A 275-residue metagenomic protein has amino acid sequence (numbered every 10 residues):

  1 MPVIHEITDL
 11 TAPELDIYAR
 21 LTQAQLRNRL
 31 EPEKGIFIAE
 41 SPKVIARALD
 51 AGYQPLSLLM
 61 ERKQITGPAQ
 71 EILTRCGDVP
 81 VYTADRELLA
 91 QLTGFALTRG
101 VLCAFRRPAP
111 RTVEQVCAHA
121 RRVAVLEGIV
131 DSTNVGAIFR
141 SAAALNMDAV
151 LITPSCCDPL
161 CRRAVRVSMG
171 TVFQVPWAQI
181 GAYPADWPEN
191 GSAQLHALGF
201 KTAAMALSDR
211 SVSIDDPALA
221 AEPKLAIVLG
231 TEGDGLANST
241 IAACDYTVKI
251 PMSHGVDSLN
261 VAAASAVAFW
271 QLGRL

Functional and structural regions predicted by a protein language model:
M1-E71, C156-C157: Boundary-proximal intrinsically disordered activation/regulatory segments immediately upstream of a helical core
H5, R106-R210: RNA substrate-binding interface of SAM-dependent RNA methyltransferases
L49, R75, H196-A197: Anion (oxyanion) recognition and catalysis
G67-D78, T240: Short, aromatic/basic amphipathic alpha-helical patches
R75-G94: A glycine-rich helix N-cap at a beta->alpha junction
C103, S141-L145, P159-F173, N238-L275: Structured adenosyl-cofactor binding patch, chiefly the S-adenosyl-L-methionine
A203-G255: Active-site/ligand-binding-proximal alpha/beta "capping" segment
